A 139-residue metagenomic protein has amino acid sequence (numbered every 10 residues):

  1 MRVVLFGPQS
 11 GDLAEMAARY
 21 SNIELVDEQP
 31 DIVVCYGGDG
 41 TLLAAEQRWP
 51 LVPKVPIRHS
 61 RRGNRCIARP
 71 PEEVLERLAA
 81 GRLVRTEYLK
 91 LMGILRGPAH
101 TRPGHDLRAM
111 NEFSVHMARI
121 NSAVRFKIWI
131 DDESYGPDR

Functional and structural regions predicted by a protein language model:
M1-I23: Short, charged N-terminal beta->alpha structural module
S21-D31: Short acidic low-complexity segments
G38-D39, H59-S60: Short, ordered loop/turn segments at secondary-structure junctions
G40-A45: Short glycine/serine/threonine-rich phosphate/pyrophosphate-binding segments that cradle anionic phosphate groups
R48-P50: Short, conserved loop/helix-junction motifs that constitute active-site signature segments in enzyme catalytic cores
V52-V55: Proline-centered loop/turn at the N-terminus of a beta-strand
S60-R139: Catalytic core of DAGKc-family lipid kinases
